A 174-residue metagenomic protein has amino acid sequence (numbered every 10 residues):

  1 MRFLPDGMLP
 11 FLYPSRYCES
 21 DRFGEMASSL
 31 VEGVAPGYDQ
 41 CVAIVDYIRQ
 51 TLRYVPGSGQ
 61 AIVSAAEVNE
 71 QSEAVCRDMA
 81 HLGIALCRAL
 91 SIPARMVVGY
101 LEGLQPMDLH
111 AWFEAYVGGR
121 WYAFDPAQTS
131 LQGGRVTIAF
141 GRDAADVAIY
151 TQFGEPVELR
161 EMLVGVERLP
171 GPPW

Functional and structural regions predicted by a protein language model:
R2-A74, L82, A144, P156-W174: Secondary-structure boundary elements
D46, D78-E161: Hydrophobic/aromatic-rich core segments of domains that either
